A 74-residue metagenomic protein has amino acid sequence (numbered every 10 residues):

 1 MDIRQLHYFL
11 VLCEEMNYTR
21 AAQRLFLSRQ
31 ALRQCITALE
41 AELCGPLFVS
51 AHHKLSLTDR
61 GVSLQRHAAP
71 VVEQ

Functional and structural regions predicted by a protein language model:
D2, E14-E15, E40-E42: Acidic-residue sensor for enzyme active/binding pockets
D2-Y8, R29, K54, G61 (+1 more regions): The N-cap/first-turn positions of alpha helices within or immediately adjacent to helix-turn-helix DNA-binding domains
H7-L10, T19, Q34, V49-H52: Base-recognition residues in the alpha-helical recognition helix of bacterial helix-turn-helix
L12-A31: Short helix-boundary/capping micro-motifs
A22-R24, R33, C44, G61: Conserved phosphate-binding and hydrolysis motifs of nucleotide-dependent enzymes
S28, C35-A38: Residues within the DNA-recognition helix of helix-turn-helix
E40-L57, V62: A short LG(V/I)-centered, amphipathic sequence patch enriched for acidic residue(s) preceding the LG motif
E42-L43, L64-Q74: Alpha-helical linker/hinge and terminal dimerization helices associated with HTH transcriptional regulators
